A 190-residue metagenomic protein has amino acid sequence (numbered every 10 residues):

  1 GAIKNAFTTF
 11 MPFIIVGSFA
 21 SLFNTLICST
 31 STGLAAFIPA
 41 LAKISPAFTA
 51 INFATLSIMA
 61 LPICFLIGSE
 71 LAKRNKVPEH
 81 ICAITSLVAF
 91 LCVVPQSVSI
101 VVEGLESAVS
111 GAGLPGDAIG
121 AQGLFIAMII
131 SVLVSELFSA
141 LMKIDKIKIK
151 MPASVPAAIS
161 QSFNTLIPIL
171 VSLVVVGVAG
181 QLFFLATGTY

Functional and structural regions predicted by a protein language model:
G1-I15, A20, L34-A40, I44-Y190: Signature of multi-pass transmembrane helix bundles
